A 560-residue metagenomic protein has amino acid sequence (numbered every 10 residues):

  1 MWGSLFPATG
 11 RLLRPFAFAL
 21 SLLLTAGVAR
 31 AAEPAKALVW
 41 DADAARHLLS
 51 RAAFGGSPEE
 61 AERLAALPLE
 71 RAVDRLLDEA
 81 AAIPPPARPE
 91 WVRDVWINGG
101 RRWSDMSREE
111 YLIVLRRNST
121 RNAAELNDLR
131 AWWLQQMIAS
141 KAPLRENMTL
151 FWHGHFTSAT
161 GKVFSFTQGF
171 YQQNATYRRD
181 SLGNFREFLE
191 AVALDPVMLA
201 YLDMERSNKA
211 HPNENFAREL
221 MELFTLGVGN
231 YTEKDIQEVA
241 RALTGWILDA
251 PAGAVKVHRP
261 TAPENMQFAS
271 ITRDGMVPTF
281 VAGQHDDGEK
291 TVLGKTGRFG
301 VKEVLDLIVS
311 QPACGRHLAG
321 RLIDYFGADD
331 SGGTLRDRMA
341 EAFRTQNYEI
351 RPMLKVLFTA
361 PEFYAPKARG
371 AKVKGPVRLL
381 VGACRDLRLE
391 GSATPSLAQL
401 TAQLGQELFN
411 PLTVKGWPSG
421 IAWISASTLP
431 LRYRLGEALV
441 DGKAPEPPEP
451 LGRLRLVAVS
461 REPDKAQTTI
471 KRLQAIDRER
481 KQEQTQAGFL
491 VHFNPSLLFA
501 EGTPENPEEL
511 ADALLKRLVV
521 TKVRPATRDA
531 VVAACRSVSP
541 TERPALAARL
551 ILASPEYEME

Functional and structural regions predicted by a protein language model:
M1-A17: Bacterial N-terminal signal peptides that target proteins for export
R14-A26: Bacterial N-terminal signal peptides
G27-A31: Sec/Tat signal peptide C-region and signal peptidase I cleavage site
A32-I83, A87, D195-A200, M204-S207 (+6 more regions): Cell-wall polysaccharide-cleaving catalytic domain and substrate-binding groove, primarily in peptidoglycan/chitin
A32-W40, R46-P58, Q311, G315-Q346 (+1 more regions): Flexible, low-complexity segments enriched for small/polar residues
P58-Y171, T176-R178: N-terminal accessory alpha/beta regions
W96-S119, A254-R273, L454-T485: Charged, glycine/proline-rich intrinsically disordered loops and linkers
L126-L129, W133, S165-L389: Active-site substrate-binding loop specific to GH73 endo-beta-N-acetylglucosaminidase modules in bacterial autolysins
